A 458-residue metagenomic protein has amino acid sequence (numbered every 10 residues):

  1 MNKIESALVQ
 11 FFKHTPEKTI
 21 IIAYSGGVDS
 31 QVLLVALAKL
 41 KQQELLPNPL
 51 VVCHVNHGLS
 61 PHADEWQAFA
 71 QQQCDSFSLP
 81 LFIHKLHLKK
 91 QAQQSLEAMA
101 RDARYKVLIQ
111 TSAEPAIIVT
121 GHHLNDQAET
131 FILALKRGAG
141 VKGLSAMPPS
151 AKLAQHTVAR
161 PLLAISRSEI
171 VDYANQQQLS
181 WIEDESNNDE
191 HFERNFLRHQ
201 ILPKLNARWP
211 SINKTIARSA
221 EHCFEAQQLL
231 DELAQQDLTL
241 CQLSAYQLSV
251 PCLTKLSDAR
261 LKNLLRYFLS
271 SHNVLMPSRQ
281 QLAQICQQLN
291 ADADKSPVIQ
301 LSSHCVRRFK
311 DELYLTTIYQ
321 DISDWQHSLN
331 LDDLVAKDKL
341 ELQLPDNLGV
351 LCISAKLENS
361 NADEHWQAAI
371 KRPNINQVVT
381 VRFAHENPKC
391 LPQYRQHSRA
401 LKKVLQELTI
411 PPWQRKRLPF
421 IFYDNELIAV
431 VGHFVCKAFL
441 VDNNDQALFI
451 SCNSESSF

Functional and structural regions predicted by a protein language model:
M1-P203, E232: Core alpha/beta nucleotide-donor-binding catalytic domains of modification enzymes
I4-D29, P47-N48, L86-K90, A103 (+2 more regions): AMP-forming adenylation/ATP pyrophosphatase catalytic core
L40, Q177, K204-R208, A226 (+1 more regions): Change "in soluble alpha/beta enzymes" to "in soluble alpha/beta proteins
F131-I132, I216-C223: Short alpha-helical scaffolding segments that buttress acidic/His motifs in well-ordered protein cores
R137, V141, N206-P210, Q228 (+2 more regions): Alpha-helix boundary/capping and short turn/kink residues
Y173, L197-L205, R260-S271: PAPS/PAP-binding and catalytic site of the sulfotransferase fold
I182, S211-T215, L230: Short, structured loop/turn "capping" segments at alpha-beta junctions
Q200, K204-I216: Conserved anion/nucleotide-ligand pocket segment
